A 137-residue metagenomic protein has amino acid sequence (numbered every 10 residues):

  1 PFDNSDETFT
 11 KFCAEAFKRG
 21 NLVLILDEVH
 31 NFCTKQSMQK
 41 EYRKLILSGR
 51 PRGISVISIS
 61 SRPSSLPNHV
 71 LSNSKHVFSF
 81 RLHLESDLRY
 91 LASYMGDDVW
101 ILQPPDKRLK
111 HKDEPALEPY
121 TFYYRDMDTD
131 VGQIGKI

Functional and structural regions predicted by a protein language model:
F2-V99: Conserved P-loop NTPase motor cores
K44-I46, H76-F78, D87-I137: P-loop NTPase motor core of the ASCE superfamily
